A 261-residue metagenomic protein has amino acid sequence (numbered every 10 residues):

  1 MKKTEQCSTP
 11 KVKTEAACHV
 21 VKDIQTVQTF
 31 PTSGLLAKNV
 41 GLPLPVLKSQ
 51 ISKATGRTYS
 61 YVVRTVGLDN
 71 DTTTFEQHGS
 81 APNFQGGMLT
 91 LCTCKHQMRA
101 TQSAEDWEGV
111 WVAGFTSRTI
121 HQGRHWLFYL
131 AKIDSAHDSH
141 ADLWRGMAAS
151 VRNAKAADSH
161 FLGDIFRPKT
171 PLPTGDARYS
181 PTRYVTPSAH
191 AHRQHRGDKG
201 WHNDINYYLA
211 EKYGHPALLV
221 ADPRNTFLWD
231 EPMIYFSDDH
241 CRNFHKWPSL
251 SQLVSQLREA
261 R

Functional and structural regions predicted by a protein language model:
K2-D106: Compositionally biased, charged N-terminal/linker segments
V66, T116-R118, K132-A136: An acidic- and aromatic-residue-enriched active-site/binding cleft used to recognize and process polar
T101-R118: Short coil-to-beta transition motif at edge beta-strands of beta-rich domains
W111, L130-K132: Residues located in well-ordered beta-strands
T119-L130: Short, Lys/Arg- and Gly-enriched loop/turn segments at beta-strand edges
I133-P248: Aromatic- and Lys/Arg-enriched surface recognition patch
N243-R261: Long, compositionally biased interface segments
